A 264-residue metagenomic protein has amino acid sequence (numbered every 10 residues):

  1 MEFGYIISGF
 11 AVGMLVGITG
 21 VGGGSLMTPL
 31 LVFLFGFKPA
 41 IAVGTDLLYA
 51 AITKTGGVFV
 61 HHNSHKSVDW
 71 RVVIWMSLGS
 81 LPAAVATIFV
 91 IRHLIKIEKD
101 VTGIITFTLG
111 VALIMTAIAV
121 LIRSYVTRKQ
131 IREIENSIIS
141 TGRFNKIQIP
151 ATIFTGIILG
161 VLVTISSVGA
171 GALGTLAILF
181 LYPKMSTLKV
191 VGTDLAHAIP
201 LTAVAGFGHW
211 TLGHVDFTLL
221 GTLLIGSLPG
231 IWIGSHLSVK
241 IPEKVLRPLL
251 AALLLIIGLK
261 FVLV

Functional and structural regions predicted by a protein language model:
M1-S8, F33, N63-V161, T211-V264: Juxtamembrane transmembrane-helix boundary motif
F10-G20, I157-S167: Transmembrane alpha-helix interface/packing and boundary motifs in multi-pass membrane proteins, characterized by
G20-M27, S167-T175: Transmembrane helix boundary and interhelical junction motifs in multipass membrane proteins
G22-V73: Juxtamembrane transmembrane-helix termini in multi-pass membrane transport proteins
M27-I41, L173-K189: Interfacial segments of multi-pass membrane proteins
P29, D46, I88-F89, L176 (+2 more regions): Transmembrane alpha-helix boundary and packing residues in multipass membrane permease domains and related
P29, G57-S67, G160-T164, G174-L176 (+1 more regions): Generic transmembrane alpha-helix signature in multi-pass membrane proteins, especially transporters/channels
